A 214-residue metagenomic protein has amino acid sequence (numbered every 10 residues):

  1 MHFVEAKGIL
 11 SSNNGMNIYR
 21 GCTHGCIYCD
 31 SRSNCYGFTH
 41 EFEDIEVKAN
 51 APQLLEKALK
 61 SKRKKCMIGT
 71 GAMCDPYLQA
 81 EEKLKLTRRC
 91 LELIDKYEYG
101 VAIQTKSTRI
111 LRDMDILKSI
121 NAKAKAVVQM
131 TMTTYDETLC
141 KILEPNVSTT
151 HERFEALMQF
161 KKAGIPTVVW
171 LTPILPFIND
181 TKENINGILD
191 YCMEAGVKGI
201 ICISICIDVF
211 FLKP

Functional and structural regions predicted by a protein language model:
M1-Q129, D136-K141, T150, F154: Conserved Radical SAM active-site core
E82, C140-L143, D180-E183, G187: A short secondary-structure junction signal
R109, T134-D136, L175, D208: Surface-exposed, flexible loop/turn segments at secondary-structure boundaries
I120-A122, V147, N186-I188: Short, hinge-like loop/turn segments at secondary-structure boundaries
E137-N146, T172-F177: Surface-exposed cleft-lining segments at the edges of enzyme active sites
E152-F211: Conserved C-terminal portion of the radical SAM core fold that forms the substrate/S-adenosylmethionine-binding
